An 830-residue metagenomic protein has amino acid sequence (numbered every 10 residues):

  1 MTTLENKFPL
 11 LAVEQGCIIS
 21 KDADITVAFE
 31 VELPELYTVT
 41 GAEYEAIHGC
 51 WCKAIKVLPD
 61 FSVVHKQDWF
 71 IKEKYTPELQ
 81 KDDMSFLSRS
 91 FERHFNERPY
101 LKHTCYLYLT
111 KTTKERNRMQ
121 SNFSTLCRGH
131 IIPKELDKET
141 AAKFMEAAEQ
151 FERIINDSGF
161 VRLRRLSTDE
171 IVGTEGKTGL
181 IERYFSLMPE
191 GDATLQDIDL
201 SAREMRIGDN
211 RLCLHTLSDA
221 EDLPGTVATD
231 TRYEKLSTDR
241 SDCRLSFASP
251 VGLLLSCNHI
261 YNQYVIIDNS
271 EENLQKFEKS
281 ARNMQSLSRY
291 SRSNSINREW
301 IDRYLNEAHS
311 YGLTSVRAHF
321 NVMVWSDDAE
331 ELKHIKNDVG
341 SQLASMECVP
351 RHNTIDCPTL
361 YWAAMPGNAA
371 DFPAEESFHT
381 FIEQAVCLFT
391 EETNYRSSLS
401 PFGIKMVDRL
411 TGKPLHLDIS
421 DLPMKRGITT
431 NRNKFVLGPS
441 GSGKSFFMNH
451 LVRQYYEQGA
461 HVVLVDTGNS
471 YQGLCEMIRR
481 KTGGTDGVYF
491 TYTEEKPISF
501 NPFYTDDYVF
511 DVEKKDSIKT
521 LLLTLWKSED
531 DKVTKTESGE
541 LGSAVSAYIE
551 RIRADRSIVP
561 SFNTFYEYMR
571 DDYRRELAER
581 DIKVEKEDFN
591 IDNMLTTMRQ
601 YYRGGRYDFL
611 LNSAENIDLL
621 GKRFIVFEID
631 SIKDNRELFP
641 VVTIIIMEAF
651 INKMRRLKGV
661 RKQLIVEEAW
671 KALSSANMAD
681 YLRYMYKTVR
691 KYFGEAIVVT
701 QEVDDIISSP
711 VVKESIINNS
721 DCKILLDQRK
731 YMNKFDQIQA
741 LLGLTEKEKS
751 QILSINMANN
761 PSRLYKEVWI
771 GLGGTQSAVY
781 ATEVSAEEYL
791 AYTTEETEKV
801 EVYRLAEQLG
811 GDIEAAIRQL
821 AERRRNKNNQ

Functional and structural regions predicted by a protein language model:
M1-E392: Extended, folded cores of ATP/NTP-driven motor/assembly subunits in large transport and secretion machines
C17-A23, N96-L101, S310-S315, V407-R409 (+3 more regions): Short glycine/proline-enriched loop/turn "hinge" motifs that connect secondary-structure elements and lie
I25, H103-C105, H461, R623 (+1 more regions): The start of beta-strands in P-loop NTPase/AAA+ ATPase cores
G41-V57, L255-S256, C348-V349, L360-L415 (+8 more regions): P-loop NTPase motor domains
L79-M84, S121-L126, G367-A370, M477-T482 (+5 more regions): Short secondary-structure boundary/capping segments
H94, V509-P560, P710-Q830: P-loop NTPase motor core of the ASCE superfamily
L126-I154, M346, G438-G443, A791-A816: Short, cationic low-complexity segments
S420-S442, F446-R453, V462-Y471, V488-K496 (+2 more regions): Conserved P-loop NTPase motor cores
